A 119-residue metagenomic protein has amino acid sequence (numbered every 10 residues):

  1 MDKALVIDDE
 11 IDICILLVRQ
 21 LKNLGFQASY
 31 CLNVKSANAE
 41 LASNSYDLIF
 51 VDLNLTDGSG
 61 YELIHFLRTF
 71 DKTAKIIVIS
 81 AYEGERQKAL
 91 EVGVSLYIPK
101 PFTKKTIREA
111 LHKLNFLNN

Functional and structural regions predicted by a protein language model:
I11-S29: Two-component/phosphorelay signaling modules centered on CheY-like receiver
Y30-L48: Acidic, metal-coordinating helix/loop segments flanking the phosphotransfer/catalytic sites of two-component signaling
N33, S59-E62: Acidic catalytic/metal-coordinating carboxylates
D52: Active-site residues of response regulator receiver
Y61-K72: Short amphipathic alpha-helix used as the core "switch/output" element in two-component signaling
E62, Y82-I98, R108: Alpha4 helix (beta4-alpha4-beta5 surface) of REC/receiver domains from two-component response regulators
I77-I79: Hydrophobic/aromatic residues positioned on beta-strands within the core alpha/beta folds
F102-H112: C-terminal output helix
